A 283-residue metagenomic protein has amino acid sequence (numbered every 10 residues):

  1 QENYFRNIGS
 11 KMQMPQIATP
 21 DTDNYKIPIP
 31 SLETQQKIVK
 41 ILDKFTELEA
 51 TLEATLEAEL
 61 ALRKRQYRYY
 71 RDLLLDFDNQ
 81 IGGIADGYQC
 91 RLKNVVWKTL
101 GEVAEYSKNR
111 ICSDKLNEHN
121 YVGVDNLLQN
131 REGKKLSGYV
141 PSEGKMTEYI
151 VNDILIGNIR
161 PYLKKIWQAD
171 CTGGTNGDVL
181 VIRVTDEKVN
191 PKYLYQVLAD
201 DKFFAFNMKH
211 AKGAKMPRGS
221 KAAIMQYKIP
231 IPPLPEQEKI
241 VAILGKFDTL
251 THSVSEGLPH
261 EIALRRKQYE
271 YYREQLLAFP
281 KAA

Functional and structural regions predicted by a protein language model:
Q1-A283: Charged, alpha-helix-forming regions
